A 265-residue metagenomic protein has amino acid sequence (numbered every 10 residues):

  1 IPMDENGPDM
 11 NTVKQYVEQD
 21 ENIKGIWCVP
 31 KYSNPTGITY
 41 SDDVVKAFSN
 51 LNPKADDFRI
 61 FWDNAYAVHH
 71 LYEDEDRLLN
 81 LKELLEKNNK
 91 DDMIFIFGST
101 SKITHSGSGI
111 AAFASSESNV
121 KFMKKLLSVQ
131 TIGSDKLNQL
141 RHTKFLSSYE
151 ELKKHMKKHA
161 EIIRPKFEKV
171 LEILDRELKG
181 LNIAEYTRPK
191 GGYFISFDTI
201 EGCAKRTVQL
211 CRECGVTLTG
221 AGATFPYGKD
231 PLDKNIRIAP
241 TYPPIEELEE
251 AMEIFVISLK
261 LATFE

Functional and structural regions predicted by a protein language model:
E5-D76: Active-site phosphate-binding strand-loop segment of PLP-dependent enzymes
W27-P30, F61-N64, G98, A114 (+2 more regions): Short beta-strand segments
D57, K144-H155, D175, R206 (+1 more regions): Inter-domain helical "communication" segments and dimerization helices that couple sensory or membrane-embedded modules
E83-R164: Conserved core segment of the aminotransferase class I/II
K90, E213, K229-E265: PLP-dependent enzyme catalytic core of the Aspartate aminotransferase-like
K157-L171, I183-D198, R212: Conserved glycine-rich beta-strand-loop-beta hairpin in the small C-terminal domain of fold type I
I200-A204, P243-I245: Helix N-cap motif at beta-to-alpha junctions
